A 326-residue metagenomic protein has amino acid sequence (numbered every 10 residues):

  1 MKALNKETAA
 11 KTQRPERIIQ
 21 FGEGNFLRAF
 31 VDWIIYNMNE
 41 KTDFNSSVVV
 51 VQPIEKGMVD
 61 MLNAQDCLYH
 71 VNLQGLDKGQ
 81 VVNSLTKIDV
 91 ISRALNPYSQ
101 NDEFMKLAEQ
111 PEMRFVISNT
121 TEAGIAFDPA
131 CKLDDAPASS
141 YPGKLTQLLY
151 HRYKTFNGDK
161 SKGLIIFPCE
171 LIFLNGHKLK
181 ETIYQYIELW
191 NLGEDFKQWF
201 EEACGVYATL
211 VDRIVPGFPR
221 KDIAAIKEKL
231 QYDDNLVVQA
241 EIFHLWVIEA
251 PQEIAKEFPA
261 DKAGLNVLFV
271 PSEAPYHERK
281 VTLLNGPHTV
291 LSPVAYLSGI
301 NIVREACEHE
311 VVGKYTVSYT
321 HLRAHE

Functional and structural regions predicted by a protein language model:
M1-R323: Substrate/ligand-engaging "lid" and interaction regions
